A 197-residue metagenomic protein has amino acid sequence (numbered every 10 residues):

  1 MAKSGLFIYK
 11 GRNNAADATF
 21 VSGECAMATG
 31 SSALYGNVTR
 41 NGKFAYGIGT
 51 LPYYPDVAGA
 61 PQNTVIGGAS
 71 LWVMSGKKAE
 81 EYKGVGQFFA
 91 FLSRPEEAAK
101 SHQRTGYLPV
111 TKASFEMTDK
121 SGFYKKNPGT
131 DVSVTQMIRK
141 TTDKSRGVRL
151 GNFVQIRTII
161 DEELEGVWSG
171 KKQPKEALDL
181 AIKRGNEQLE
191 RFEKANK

Functional and structural regions predicted by a protein language model:
M1-N41, L51, K83, E162 (+1 more regions): Extracytoplasmic ligand-binding clamshell segments of periplasmic binding protein
A2-F7, A15, T39-L108, T142-S145 (+1 more regions): Extracytoplasmic/periplasmic substrate-recognition and gating elements
T19, P55, T142, K183-Q188: A short structural micro-motif
A28, P95-K100, N186-F192: Secretory-pathway/luminal and periplasmic proteins that interact with or process carbohydrate-rich
G49, Q103-G166, K194-K197: Long, aromatic- and glycine/proline-rich binding clefts that accommodate carbohydrate-like moieties
Q87-A90, E165, D179: Generic alpha-helical structural context detector
G166-L178: Short, charged, surface-exposed loops that flank catalytic or proteolytic processing sites
D179, K183-K197: Short, low-complexity disordered leader/linker segments with a strong preference for bacterial N-terminal type II
